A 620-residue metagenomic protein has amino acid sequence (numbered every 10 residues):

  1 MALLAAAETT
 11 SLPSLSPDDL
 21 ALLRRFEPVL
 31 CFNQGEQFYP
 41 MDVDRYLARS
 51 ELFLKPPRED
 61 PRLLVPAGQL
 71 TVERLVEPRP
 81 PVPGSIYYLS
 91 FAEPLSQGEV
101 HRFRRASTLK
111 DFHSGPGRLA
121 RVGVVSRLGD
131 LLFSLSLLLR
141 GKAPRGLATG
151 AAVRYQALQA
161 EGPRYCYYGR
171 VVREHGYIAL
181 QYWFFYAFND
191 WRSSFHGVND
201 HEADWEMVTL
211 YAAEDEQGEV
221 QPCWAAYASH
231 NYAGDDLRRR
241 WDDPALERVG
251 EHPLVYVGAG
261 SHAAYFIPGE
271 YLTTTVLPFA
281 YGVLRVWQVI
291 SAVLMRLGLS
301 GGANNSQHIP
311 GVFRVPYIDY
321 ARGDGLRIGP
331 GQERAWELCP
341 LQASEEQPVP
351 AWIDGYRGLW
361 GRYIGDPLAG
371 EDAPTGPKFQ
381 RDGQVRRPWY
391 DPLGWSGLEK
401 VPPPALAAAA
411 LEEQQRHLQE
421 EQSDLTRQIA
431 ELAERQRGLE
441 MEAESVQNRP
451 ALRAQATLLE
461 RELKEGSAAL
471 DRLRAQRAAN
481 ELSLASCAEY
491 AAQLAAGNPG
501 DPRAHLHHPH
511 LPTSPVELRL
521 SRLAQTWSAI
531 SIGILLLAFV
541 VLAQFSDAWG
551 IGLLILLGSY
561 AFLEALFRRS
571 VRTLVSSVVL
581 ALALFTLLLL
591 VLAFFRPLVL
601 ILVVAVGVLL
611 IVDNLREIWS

Functional and structural regions predicted by a protein language model:
A6-A120, R127-D130, S134, R170-Y177 (+3 more regions): Domain-length functional cores that host ligand/cofactor binding and catalytic or interaction surfaces in mature
V125, Y182, H252, L592-F595: Intrinsically disordered, low-complexity regions
S134-G141, A148-G197: Extended, loop-rich substrate-binding clefts of extracytoplasmic carbohydrate-active enzymes
A157-Q159, P402, A409, T457: Residue-level signal for well-ordered alpha-helical segments
L418-A492: Heptad-repeat coiled-coil alpha-helices
L482-P515: Extended, low-complexity, polar regulatory segments
D501, H507-S620: Alpha-helical transmembrane segments of integral membrane proteins
